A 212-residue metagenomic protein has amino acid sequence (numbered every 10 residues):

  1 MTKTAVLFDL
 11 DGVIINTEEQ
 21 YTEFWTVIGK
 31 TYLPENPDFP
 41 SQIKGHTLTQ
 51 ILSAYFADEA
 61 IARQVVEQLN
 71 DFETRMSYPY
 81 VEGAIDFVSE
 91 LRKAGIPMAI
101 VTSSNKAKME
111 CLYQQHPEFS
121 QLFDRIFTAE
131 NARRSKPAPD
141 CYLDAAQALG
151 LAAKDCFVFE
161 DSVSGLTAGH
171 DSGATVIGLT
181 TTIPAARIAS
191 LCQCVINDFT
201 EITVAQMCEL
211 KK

Functional and structural regions predicted by a protein language model:
M1-T4, S89, N105-A107, C111-K212: Asp-based, Mg2+/Mn2+-dependent phosphohydrolase catalytic module
T2-A94: N-terminal helical cap/lid subdomain that shapes the substrate entry/recognition surface in HAD-like hydrolases
V13, T102-S104: Conserved phosphate-coupling serine/threonine residues in phosphotransfer and NTP-handling enzymes
Y80, V101, R134: Residue-level marker of regulatory loop/turn positions in helix-turn-helix DNA-binding domains and in histidine
